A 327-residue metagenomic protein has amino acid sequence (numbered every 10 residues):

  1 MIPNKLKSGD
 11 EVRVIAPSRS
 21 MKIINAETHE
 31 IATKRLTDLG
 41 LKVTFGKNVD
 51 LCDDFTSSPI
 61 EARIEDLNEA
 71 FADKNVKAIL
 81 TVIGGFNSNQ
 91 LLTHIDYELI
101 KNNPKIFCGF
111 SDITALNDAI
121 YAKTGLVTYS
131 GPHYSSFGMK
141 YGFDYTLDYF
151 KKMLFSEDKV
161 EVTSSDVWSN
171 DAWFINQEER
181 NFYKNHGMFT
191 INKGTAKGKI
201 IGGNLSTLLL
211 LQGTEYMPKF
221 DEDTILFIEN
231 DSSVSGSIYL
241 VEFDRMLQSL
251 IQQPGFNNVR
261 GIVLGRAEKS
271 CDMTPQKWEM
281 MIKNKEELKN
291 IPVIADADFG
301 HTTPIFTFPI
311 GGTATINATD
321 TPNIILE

Functional and structural regions predicted by a protein language model:
M1-N75: ATP/NTP phosphate-donor binding region
T28-I31, I60-I64, V241-Q248, P275-I282: Charged helix-capping and loop-helix junction motifs
L80-N89, F110: N-terminal glycine-rich "phosphate-gripper" loop used for MgATP/nucleotide binding and carboxylate activation
I95-Y121, V127-Y134, P292-V293: Short, acidic/small-residue loops that bind anionic groups at enzyme active sites
Y129-N204: Conserved anion/nucleotide-ligand pocket segment
K184-F189, I200-I225: Glycine-rich, aromatic-lined ligand/substrate-binding cores of catalytic and carbohydrate-binding domains
G213-T274: Internal helical hairpin/lid segments
L264-E327: ATP/nucleoside-binding phosphotransfer catalytic cores, i.e., glycine-rich phosphate-binding loops
